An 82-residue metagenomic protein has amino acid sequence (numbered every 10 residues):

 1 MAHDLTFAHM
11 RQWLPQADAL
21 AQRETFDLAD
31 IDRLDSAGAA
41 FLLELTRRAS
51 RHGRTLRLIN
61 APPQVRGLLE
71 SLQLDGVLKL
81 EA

Functional and structural regions predicted by a protein language model:
M1-A37, L43-A82: STAS-like cytosolic regulatory interaction modules
